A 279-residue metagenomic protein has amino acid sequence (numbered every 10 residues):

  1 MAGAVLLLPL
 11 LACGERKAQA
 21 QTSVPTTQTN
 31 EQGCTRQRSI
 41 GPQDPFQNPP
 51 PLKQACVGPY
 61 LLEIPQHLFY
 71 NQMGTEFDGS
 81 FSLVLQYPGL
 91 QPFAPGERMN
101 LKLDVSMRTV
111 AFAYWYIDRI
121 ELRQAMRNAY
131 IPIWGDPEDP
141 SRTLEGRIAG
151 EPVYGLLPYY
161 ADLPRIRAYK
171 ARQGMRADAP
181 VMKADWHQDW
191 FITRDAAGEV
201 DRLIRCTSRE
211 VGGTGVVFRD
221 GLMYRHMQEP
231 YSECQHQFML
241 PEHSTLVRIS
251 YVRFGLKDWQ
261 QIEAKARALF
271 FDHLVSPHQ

Functional and structural regions predicted by a protein language model:
A2-L10: Bacterial N-terminal signal peptides
L6-L7, T27, E199, M227: Residue-level signal for mature regions of secreted extracellular proteins and peptides
L11, Q32-G33, Q54, I204 (+1 more regions): Extracellular secreted precursors and ectodomains with disulfide-bonded cysteine-rich loops/domains
G14-R16: Bacterial signal peptide processing site
A18-T193: N-terminal export/ancillary region detector
L52, P59, D201, E242-S244: Sequence-level motif detector for i,i+2 pairs with an aromatic at +2
Y169-P230: Catalytic cores of processing enzymes, dominated by hydrolases/peptidases, characterized by acidic/His-rich
G213-Q279: Long, compositionally biased interface segments
